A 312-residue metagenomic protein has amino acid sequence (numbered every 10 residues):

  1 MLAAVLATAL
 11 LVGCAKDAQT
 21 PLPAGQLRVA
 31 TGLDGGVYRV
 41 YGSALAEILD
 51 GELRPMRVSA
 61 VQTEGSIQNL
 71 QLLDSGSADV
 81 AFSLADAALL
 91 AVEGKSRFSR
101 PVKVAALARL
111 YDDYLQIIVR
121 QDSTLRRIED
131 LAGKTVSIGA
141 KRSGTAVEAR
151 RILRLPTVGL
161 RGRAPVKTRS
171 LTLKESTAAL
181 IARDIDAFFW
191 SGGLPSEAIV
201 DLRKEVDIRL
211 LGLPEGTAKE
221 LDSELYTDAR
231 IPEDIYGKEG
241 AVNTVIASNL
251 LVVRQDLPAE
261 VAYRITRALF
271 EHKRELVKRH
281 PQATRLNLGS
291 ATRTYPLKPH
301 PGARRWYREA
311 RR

Functional and structural regions predicted by a protein language model:
L10-G13: C-terminal motif of bacterial Sec signal peptides marking the signal peptidase cleavage site
A15-D17: Bacterial signal peptide processing site
A24-E52, M56, D113-A182, R274 (+3 more regions): Bilobed "Venus flytrap"/periplasmic-binding protein-like clamshell domains and structurally analogous long
A46-E47, S59-R100, E175-A179, L194-R203 (+1 more regions): Pocket-flanking alpha-helical
S99-L110, D234-N243: A structural signal for short loop-to-beta-strand junctions that line the ligand-binding cleft of periplasmic/secreted
A106-Y114, R203-V206, P214, N243-I246: Short Pro/Gly-enriched coil loops immediately N-terminal to beta-strands
Y114-L125, E224-L225, E239, T244-V261: A bilobed periplasmic-binding-protein/Venus flytrap-type ligand-binding module shared by bacterial periplasmic
L171-R183, A187, G192-L210, E215-G216 (+3 more regions): An extracytoplasmic/periplasmic, membrane-proximal ligand-sensing/linker region
